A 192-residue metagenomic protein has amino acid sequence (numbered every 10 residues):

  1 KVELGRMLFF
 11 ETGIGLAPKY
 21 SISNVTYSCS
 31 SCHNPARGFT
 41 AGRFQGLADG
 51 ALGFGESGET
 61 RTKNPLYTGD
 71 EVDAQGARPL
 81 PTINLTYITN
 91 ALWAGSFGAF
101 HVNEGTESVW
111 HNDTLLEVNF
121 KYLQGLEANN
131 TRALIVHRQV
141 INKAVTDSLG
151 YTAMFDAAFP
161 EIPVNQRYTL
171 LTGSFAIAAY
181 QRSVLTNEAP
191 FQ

Functional and structural regions predicted by a protein language model:
K1-Q192: Periplasmic c-type cytochrome electron-transfer domains
